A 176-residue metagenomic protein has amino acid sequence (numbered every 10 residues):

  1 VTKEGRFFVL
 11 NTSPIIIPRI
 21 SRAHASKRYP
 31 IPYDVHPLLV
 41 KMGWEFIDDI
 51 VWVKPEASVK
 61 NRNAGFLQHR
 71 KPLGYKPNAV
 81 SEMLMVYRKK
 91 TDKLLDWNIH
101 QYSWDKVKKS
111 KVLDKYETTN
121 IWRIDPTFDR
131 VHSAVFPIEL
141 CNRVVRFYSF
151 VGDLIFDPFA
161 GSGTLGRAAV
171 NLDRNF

Functional and structural regions predicted by a protein language model:
V1-F176: Core catalytic lobe of class I
